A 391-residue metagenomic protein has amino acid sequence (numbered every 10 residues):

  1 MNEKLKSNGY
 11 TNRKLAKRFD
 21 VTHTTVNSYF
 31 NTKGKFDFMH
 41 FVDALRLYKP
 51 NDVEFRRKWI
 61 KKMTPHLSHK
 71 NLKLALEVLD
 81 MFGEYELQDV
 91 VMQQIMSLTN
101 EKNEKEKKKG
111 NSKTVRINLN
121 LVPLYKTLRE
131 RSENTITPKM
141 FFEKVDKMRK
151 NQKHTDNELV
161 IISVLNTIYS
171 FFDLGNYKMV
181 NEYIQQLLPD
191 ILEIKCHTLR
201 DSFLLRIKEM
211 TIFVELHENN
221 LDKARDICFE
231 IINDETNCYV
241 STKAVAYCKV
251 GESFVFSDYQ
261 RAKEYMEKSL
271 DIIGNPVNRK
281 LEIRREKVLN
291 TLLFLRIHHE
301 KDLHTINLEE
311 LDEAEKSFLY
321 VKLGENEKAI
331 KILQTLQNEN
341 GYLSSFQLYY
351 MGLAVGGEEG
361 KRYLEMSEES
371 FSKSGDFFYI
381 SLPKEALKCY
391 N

Functional and structural regions predicted by a protein language model:
M1-T167, F171-F172, E325-A329, E359-R362 (+2 more regions): Flexible inter-repeat linkers and adjacent short helices within tandem amphipathic alpha-helical repeat scaffolds
N2-G9, A16-K17, T25, L270-P276 (+4 more regions): C-terminal non-catalytic interaction modules
T22-R46, V255-L281: Extended, hydrophobic interaction surfaces within ordered domains
D37, H66-L74, V115-P123, T155-N166 (+5 more regions): Generic helix N-cap/helix-start motif at coil->alpha-helix transitions
K73-F82, N120-T135, I161-N176, F203-E218 (+6 more regions): Tandem amphipathic alpha-helical repeat scaffolds
L79-E101, E130-M148, F172-I191, L216-E230 (+4 more regions): Helix-turn-helix repeat elements of alpha-solenoid scaffolds
I95-N118, K147-V160, D190-D201, I232-S241 (+2 more regions): Flexible helix-coil transition and linker loops at the boundaries of alpha-helical arrays
C228, D234-N237, V245, M266: A cross-family "folded-core" feature that marks the main globular domain of proteins
